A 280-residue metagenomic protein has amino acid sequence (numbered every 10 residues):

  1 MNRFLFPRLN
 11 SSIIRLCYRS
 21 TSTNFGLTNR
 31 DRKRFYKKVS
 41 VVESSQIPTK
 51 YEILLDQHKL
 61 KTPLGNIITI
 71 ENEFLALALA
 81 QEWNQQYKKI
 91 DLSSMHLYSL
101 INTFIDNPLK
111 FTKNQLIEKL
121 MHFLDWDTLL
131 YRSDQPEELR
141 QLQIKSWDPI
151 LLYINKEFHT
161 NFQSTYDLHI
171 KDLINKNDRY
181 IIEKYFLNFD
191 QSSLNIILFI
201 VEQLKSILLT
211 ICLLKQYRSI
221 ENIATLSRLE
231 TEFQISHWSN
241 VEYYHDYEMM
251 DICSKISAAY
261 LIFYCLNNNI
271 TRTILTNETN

Functional and structural regions predicted by a protein language model:
M1-D31, N280: N-terminal mitochondrial targeting presequence
S22-K110: An N-terminal structural lobe/cap that precedes and organizes the functional/catalytic core across diverse proteins
N66-I70, T128-Y131, E138, L209-T210: Short cationic amphipathic helices and targeting signals
E71-F74, A78, K145, Q203 (+2 more regions): Conserved active-site and cofactor/substrate-binding residues in soluble primary-metabolism enzymes
N114-I182: Internal, conserved structured core segments that host functional sites
I174-N240: An internal, amphipathic alpha-helical element
A224-N280: Long hydrophobic alpha-helical segments typical of transmembrane helices together with their membrane-interfacial
